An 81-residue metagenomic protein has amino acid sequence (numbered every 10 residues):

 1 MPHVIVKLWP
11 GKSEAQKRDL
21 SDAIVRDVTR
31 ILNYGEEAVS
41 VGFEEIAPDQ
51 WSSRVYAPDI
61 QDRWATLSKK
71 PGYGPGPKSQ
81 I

Functional and structural regions predicted by a protein language model:
P2-I81: A domain-level signal for the structural core that forms small-molecule/cofactor-binding pockets and catalytic centers
